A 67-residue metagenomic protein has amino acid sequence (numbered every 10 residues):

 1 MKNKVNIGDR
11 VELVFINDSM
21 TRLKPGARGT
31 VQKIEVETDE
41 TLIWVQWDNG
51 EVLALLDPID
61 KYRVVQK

Functional and structural regions predicted by a protein language model:
K2, I7-Q66: Basic/aromatic-rich interaction segments and small domains that mediate binding to polyanionic partners
